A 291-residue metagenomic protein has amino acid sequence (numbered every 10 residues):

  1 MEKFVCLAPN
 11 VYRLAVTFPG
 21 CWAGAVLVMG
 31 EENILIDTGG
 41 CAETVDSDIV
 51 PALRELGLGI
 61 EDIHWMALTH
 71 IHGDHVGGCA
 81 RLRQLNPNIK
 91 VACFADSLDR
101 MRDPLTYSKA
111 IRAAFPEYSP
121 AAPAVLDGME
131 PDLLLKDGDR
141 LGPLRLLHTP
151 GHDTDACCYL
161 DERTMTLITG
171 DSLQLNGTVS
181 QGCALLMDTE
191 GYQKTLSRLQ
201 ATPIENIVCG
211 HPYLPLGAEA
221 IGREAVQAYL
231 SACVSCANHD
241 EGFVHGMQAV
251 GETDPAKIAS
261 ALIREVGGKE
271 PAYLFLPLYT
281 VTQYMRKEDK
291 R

Functional and structural regions predicted by a protein language model:
E2-L56, C158-S172: Conserved beta-strand hairpin/beta-sheet module of binuclear metal-dependent hydrolase folds, prominently
C6, G40-S47, P51-D137, L141: Active-site HxH/HxHxD metal-binding segment of metal-dependent hydrolases
P9, N88-I89, L144, E205: A structural micro-motif
N10, V28, D37, H70 (+9 more regions): Divalent metal-coordination and catalytic microenvironments
F18-C21, L135, T149-D153: A short catalytic or substrate-binding loop motif that flags glycine-/basic-rich loops and adjacent residues that bind
N33-L35, M66, K90, T166-L167 (+1 more regions): Hydrophobic "anchor" residues on beta-strands that sit immediately upstream of conserved functional sites
G40-A42, R145-H148, T154-E241: Metallo-beta-lactamase
G242-R291: C-terminal regulatory/interaction regions
